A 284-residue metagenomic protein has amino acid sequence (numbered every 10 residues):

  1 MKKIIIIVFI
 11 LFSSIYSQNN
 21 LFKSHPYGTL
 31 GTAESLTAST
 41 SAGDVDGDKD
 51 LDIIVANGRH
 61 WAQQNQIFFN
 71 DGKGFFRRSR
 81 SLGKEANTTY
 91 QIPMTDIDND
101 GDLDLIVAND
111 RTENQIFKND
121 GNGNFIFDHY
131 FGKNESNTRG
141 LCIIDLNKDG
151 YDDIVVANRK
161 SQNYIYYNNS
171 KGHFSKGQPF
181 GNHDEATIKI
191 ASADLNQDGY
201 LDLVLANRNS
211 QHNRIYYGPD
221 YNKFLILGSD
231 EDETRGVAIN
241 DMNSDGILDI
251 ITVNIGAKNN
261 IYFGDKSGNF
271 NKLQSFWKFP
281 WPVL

Functional and structural regions predicted by a protein language model:
I4-S13: Sec-dependent N-terminal signal peptides
S17-S35, F69-N87, K118-S136, Y167-E185 (+2 more regions): Blade-edge motifs of beta-propeller repeat domains
L30-G43, G47, I53-V55: Beta-strand-rich domains and repeat architectures in extracellular enzymes and scaffolds, especially beta-propellers
A38-G47, Y90-N99, K118, R139-K148 (+3 more regions): Beta-propeller blade termini
I53-G58, L105-N109, I154-N158, L203-N207 (+1 more regions): Hydrophobic beta-strand segments that make up the repeating blades of beta-propeller and related beta-repeat
G58-A62, T112-E113, S161-Q162, N209-Q211 (+1 more regions): Short glycine/acidic-enriched loop and turn motifs that connect beta-strands
N87-T95, G101-T112: A generic tandem-repeat structural signature
